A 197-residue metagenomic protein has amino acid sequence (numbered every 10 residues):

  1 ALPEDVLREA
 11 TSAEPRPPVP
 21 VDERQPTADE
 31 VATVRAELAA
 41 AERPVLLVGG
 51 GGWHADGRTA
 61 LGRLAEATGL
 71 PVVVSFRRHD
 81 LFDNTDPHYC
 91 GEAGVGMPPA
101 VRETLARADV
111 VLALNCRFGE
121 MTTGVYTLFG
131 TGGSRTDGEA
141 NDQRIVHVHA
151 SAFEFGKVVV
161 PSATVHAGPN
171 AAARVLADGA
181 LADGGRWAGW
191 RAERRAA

Functional and structural regions predicted by a protein language model:
A1, A13-E14, A36, A41 (+1 more regions): Phosphate/pyrophosphate-binding active-site segments
L2-L7, G50-G52, R78-H79, F118 (+2 more regions): Glycine-rich beta-alpha junction loops
E4-P26, W187-W190: Aromatic-enriched
E9-P15, D56-A60, D83-H88, C116 (+3 more regions): Short acidic, glycine/serine/threonine-rich loops at helix termini
P15-R16, R58-G69, Y126-D137, A163-T164: Short, solvent-exposed amphipathic alpha-helical segments in soluble enzyme and RNA/protein-processing domains
V19-Q25, N84-M97, V158-A171: Short beta-strand elements at the ligand-binding edges of bilobed clamshell
P26, R35-V111: Anionic-ligand anchoring segments at beta-strand to alpha-helix junctions in alpha/beta enzyme folds, i.e., glycine
G94-A163: Phosphate/diphosphate-binding loops
